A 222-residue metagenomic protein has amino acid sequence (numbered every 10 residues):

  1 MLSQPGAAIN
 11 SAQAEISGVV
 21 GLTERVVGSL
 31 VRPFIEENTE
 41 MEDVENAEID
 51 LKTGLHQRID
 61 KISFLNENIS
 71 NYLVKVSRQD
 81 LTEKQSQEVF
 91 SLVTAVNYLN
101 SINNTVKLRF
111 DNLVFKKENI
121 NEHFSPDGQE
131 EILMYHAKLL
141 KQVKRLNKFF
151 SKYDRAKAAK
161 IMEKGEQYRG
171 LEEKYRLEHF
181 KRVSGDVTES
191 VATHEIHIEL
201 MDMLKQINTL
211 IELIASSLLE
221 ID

Functional and structural regions predicted by a protein language model:
M1-D222: Cytosolic, long alpha-helical scaffolding segments
